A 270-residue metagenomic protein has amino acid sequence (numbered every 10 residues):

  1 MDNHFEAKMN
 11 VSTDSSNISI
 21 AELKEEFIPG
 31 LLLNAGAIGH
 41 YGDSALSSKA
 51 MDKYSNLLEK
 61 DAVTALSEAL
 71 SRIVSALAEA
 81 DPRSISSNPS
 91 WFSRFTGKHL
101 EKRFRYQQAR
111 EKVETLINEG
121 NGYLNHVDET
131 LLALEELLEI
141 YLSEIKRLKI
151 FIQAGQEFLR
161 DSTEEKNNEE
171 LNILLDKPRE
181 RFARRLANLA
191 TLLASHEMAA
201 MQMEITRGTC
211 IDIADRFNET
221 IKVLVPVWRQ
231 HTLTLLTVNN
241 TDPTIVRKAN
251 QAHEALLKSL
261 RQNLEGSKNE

Functional and structural regions predicted by a protein language model:
M1-A133: Leu/Val/Ala/Ile-rich N-terminal alpha-helices, chiefly Sec-type signal peptides and the beginnings
M9-L23, E144-F151, D215, E219-L233 (+1 more regions): Short flexible/disordered coil segments
S48, D52-S55, F95-K98, K102 (+10 more regions): Generic, low-specificity signal for short hydrophobic/alpha-helical stretches with a mild N-terminal bias, encompassing
A50, L66-A80, K102, A109 (+10 more regions): Amphipathic alpha-helices that form helix-helix packing interfaces
Y106-A109, V113-L148, G155, F182 (+7 more regions): Amphipathic alpha-helical coiled-coil segments
L142-N172: Extended alpha-helical coiled-coil "stalk/arm" regions that act as elongated linkers or oligomerization scaffolds
D161-E270: Long amphipathic all-alpha helical oligomerization modules
